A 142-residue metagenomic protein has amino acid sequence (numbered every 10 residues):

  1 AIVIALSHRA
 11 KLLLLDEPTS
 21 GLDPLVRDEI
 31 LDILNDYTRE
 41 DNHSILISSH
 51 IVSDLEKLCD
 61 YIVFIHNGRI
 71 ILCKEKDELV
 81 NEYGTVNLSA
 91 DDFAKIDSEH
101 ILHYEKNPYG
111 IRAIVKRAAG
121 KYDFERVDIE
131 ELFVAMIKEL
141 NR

Functional and structural regions predicted by a protein language model:
I2: Hydrophobic anchor residue at the start of the ABC signature
R9: Conserved catalytic motifs of ABC-family nucleotide-binding domains
L13-E17: Catalytic Walker B motif of ABC-type/P-loop ATPase nucleotide-binding domains
T19-S20, V52: Short loop immediately C-terminal to the Walker-B catalytic DE motif in ABC-type ATPase nucleotide-binding domains
P24-V26: Helix N-cap at the start of a conserved alpha-helix in ABC-type nucleotide-binding domains
L31-V115: ABC transporter nucleotide-binding domain
H100-R142: C-terminal coupling/interaction segments
